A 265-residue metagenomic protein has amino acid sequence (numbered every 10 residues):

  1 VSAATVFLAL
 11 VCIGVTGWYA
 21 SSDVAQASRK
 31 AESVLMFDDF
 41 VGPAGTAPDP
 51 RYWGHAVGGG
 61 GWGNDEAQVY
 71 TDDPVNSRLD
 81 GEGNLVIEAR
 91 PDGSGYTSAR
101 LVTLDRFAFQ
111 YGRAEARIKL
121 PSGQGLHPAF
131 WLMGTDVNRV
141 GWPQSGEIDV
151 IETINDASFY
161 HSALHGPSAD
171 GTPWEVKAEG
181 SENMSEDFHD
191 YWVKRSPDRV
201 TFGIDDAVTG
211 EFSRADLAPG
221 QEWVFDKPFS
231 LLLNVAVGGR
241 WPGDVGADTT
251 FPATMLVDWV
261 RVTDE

Functional and structural regions predicted by a protein language model:
V1-E265: GH16 jelly-roll
